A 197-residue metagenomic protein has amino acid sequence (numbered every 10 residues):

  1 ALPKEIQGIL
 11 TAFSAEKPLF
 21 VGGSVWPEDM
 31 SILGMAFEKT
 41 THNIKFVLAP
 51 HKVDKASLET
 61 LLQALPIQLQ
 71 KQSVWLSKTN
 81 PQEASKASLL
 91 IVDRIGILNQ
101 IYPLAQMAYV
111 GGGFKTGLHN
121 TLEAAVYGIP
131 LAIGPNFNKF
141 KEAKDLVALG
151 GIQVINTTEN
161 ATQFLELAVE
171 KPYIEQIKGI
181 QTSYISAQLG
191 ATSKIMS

Functional and structural regions predicted by a protein language model:
A1-S197: Nucleotide-activated sugar donor-binding and catalytic core shared by glycosyltransferases and related lipid-linked
